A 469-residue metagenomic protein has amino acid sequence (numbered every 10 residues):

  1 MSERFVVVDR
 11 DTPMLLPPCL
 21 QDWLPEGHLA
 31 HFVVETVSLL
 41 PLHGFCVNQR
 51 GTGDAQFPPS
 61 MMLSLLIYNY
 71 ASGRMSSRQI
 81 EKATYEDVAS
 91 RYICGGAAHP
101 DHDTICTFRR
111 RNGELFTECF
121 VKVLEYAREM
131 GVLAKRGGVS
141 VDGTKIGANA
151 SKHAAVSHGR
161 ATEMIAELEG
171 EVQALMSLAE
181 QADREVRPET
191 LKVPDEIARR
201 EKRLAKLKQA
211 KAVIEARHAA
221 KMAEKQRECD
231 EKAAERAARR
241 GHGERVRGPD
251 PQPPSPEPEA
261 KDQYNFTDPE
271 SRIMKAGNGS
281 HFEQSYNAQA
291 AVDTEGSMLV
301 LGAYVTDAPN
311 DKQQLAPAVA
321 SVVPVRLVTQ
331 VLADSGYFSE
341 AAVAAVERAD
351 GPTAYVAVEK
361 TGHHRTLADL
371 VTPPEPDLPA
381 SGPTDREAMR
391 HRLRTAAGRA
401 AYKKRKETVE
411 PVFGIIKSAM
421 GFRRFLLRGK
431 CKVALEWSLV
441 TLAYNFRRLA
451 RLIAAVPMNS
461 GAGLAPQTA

Functional and structural regions predicted by a protein language model:
M1-E3, V7, L66, G73-E86 (+1 more regions): Anion-binding and metal-coordination hotspots
M1-H31: Hydrophobic alpha-helical membrane-insertion signals
C19, V37-P41, S157: Short, solvent-exposed coil/turn linker segments
P25-I67, S72: Basic, short loop/linker segments at the boundary and entry of helix-turn-helix/winged-helix-like folds
Y92: Aromatic-lined, polymer-binding surfaces characteristic of secreted/periplasmic polysaccharide-degrading enzymes
